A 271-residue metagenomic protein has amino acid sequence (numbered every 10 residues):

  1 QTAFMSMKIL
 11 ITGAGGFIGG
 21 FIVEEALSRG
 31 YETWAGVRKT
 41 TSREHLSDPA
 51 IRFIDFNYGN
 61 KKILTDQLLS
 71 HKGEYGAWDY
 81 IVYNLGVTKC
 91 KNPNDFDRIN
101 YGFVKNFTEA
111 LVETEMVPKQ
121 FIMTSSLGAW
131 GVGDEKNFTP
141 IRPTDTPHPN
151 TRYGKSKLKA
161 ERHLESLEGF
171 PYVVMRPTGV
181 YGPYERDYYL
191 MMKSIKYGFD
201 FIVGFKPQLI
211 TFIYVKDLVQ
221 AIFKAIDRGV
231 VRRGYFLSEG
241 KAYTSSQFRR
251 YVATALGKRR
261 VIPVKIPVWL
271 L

Functional and structural regions predicted by a protein language model:
I9-R29: N-terminal Rossmann NAD(P)H-binding glycine-rich loop of SDR-like oxidoreductase domains
G36-T41, Y58: N-terminal Rossmann-fold cofactor-binding loop
D55-N106, W130: NAD(P)H-binding glycine-rich loop region in Rossmannoid oxidoreductase-like domains and their noncatalytic homologs
N106-R152: Conserved Rossmann-fold NAD(P)-dependent oxidoreductase catalytic core, especially the SDR/UDP-sugar
W130, V173-L190: Flexible, glycine-rich beta-alpha linker
D134-G179, D200-V203: Catalytic helix-loop patch of NAD(P)-dependent Rossmann-fold dehydrogenases
K155, K159, E185-L190, G204-I226 (+1 more regions): Substrate-positioning beta->alpha
A225-L271: Mid/C-terminal beta-alpha module of Rossmann-like enzyme folds, strongest in SDR-family dehydrogenases/epimerases
